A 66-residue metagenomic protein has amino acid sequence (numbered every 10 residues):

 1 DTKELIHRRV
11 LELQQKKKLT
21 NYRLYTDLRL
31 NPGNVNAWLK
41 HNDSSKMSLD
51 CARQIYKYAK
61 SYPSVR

Functional and structural regions predicted by a protein language model:
D1-K18, T26: A short, Lys/Arg-rich alpha-helix, primarily the initiator
K3, N21, S45-L49: Alpha-helix N-cap/helix-initiation sites
V10, L24-Y25, V35-W38: Conserved hydrophobic/aromatic packing and binding residues within compact polymer-binding modules
L11, Y22, R53: Residues within the helices of the helix-turn-helix
Q14, L39-K40, C51, A59: DNA major-groove recognition helix of helix-turn-helix
R29-M47: Recognition helix of helix-turn-helix/homeodomain-like DNA-binding domains that insert into the DNA major groove
S48-V65: DNA major-groove recognition helix of helix-turn-helix/homeodomain DNA-binding modules
